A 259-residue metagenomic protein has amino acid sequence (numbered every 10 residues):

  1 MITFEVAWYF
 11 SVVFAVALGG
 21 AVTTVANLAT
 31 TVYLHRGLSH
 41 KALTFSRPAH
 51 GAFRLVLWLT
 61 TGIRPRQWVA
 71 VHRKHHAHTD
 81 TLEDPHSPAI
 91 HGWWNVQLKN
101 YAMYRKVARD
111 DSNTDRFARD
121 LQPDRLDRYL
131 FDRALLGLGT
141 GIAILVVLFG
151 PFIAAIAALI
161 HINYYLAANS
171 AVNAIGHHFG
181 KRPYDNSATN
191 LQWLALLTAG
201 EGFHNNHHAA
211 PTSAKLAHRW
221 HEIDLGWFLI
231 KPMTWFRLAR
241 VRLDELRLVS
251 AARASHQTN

Functional and structural regions predicted by a protein language model:
M1-A171, S213-N259: Non-catalytic, topology-defining segments of multipass membrane proteins
F117-R125, P183-A210: Active-site-proximal inter-transmembrane loops
A174: Glycine-rich, pocket-lining loop/helix-strand segments that form or immediately flank
